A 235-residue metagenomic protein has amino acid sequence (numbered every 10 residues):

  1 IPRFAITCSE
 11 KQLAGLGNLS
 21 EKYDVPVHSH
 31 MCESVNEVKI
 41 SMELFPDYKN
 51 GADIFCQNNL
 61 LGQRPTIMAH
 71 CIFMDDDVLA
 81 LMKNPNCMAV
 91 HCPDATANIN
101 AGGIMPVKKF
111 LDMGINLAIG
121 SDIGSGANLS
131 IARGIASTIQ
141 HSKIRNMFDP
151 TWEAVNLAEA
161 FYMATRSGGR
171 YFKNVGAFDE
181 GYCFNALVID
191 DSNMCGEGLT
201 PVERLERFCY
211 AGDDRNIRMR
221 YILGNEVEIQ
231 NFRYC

Functional and structural regions predicted by a protein language model:
I1-M88, N100-L117, K173-G176: Histidine/acidic residue-rich metal-binding segments in metalloenzymes
E33, P93-A97, I123-S125: Short, acidic/turn-prone active-site loops that include or flank metal/cofactor- and phosphate-binding residues
N36, D76, N128, G196 (+1 more regions): Conserved protein kinase catalytic core
D53, Q57-Q63, M105-C195: His/Asp/Glu-enriched, well-ordered alpha-helical/loop segment that forms or immediately abuts the divalent-metal
M68-H70, H91-D94, I119-D122, N174 (+2 more regions): Thr-Gly-centered strand-to-loop micro-motif
C71-I72, K143, S192, N225: Flexible loop residues that form catalytic and substrate-binding hotspots at small-molecule/glycan-binding clefts
C183-C235: C-terminal cap of metal-dependent C-N hydrolases
